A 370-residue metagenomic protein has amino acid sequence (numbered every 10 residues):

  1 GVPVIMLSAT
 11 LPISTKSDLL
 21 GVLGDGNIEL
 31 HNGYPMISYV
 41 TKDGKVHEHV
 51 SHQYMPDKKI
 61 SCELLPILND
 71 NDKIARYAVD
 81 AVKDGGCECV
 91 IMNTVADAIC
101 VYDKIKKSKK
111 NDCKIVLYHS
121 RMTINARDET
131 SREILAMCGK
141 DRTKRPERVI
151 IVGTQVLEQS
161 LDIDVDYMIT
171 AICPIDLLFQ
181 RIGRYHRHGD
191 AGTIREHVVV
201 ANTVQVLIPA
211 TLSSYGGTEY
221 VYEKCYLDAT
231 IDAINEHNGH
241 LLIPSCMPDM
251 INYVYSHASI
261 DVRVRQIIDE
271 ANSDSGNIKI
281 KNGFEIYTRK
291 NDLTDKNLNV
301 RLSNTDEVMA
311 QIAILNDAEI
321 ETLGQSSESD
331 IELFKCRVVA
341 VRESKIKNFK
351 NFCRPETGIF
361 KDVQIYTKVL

Functional and structural regions predicted by a protein language model:
G1-I5, C87, P146-I150: Loop/turn-to-beta-strand initiation segments
G1-V22: Conserved helicase ATPase motor motifs in RecA-like P-loop NTPase domains
V2, V22, G26-A98: Conserved interdomain linker/interface between the two RecA-like ATPase lobes of SF2 helicase motors
L7-L11, V152-V156, T170: Ser/Thr-glycine-rich phosphate-binding loops at phosphate-binding pockets of nucleotides, nucleotide cofactors
K16, R76-C87, I91, A96 (+3 more regions): C-terminal helicase lobe and adjacent C-terminal extensions/tails of nucleic-acid helicase motors
R142-E158: Conserved two-lobed SF2 helicase motor
D162: Flexible glycine/serine/alanine-rich "lid" or loop that lines and gates the nucleotide-sugar donor pocket in diverse
